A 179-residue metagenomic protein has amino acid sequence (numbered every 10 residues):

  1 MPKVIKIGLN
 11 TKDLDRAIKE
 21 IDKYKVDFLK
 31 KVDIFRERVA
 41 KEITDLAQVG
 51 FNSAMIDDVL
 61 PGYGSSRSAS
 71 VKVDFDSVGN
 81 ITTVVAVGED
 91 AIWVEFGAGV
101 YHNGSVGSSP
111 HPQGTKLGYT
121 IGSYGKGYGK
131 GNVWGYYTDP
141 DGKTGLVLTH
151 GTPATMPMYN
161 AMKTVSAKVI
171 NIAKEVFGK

Functional and structural regions predicted by a protein language model:
M1-A91, N103-K179: Short, Lys/Arg-rich flexible segments
E95: His/Glu-rich zincin catalytic helix
